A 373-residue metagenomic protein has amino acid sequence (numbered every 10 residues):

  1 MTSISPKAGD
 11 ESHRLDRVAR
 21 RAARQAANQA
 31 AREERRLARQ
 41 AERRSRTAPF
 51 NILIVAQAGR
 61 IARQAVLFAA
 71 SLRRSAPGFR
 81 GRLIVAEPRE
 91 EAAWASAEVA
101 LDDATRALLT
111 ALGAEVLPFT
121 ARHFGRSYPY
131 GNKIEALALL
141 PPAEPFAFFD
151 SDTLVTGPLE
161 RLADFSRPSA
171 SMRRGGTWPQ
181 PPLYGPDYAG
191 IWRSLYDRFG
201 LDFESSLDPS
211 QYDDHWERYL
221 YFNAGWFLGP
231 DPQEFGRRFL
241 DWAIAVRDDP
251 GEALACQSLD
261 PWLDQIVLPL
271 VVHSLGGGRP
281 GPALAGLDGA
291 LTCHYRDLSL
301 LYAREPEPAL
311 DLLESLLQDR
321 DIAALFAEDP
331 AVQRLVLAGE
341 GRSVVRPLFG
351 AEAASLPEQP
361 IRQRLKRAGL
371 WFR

Functional and structural regions predicted by a protein language model:
I4, E11-H123, P142, L259 (+1 more regions): N-terminal anchoring/stem segment of glycosyltransferases
A62-V66, Y130-I134, A224, P261-I266: Conserved glycosyltransferase catalytic-site signature
L67, S71, S75, L108 (+2 more regions): Amphipathic alpha-helical segments that form well-ordered structural scaffolds and often line/cohere around active
W94-D102, R106-L109, L183-Q211: Charged, glycine/proline-rich intrinsically disordered loops and linkers
L117-F149, L154-G157, R161, S171-R173: A conserved donor-nucleotide-binding helix/loop in the catalytic core of Leloir-type glycosyltransferases
V155-S194: Conserved donor-nucleotide/metal-binding helix-loop-beta segment in metal-dependent transferases, i.e., the alpha-helix
D202-A309: Catalytic core and acceptor-binding pocket of nucleotide-sugar-dependent glycosyltransferases
A290-R373: Long, low-complexity C-terminal extensions of enzymes
